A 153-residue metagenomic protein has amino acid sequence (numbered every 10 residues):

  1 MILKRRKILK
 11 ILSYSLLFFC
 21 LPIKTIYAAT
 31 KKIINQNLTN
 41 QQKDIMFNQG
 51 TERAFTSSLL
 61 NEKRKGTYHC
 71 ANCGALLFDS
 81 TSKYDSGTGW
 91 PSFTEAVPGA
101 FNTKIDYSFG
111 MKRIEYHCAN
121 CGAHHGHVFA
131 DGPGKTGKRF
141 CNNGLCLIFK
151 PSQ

Functional and structural regions predicted by a protein language model:
M1-L17: N-terminal secretory signal peptides and thylakoid transit peptides that target proteins across membranes
L12, L16-F19, T81, F149: A generic secondary-structure signal for well-formed alpha-helical elements
K24-Y27: Sec/Tat signal peptide C-region and signal peptidase I cleavage site
A29, N35-Q153: A short Gly-Trp-Pro
